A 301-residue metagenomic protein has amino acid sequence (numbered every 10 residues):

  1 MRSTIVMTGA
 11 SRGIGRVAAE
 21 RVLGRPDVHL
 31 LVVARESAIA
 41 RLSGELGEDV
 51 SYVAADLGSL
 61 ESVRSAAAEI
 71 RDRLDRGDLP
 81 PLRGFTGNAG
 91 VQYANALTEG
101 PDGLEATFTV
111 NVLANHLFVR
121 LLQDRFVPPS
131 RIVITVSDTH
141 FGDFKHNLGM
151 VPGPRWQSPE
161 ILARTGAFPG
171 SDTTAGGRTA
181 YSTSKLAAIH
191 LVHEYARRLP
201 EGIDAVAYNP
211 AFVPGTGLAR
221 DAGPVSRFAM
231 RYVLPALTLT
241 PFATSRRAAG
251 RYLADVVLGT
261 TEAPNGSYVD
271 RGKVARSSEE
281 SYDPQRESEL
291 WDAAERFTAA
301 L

Functional and structural regions predicted by a protein language model:
M1-G202, V206-P214: Rossmann-fold NAD(P)H-dependent dehydrogenase/reductase core
L74, T260, T298-L301: A general structural signal marking secondary-structure boundaries and capping sites
F144-L148, G217-A222, E280-Y282: Short aromatic-enriched loop/helix-cap "lid" or pocket-rim segments at secondary-structure transitions that line
A167-R178, F212-A248: Alpha-helical membrane-targeting segments
A187-L191, A249-Y252, L290, A294: Alpha-helical packing segments of well-folded alpha/beta enzyme cores
E201-G202, L218-A222, G259-P264: Glycine/proline-rich active-site loop of Rossmann-fold NAD(P)-dependent oxidoreductases
V233-A275, P284-R286, R296: C-terminal helical subdomain
E287-L301: Amphipathic terminal alpha-helices
